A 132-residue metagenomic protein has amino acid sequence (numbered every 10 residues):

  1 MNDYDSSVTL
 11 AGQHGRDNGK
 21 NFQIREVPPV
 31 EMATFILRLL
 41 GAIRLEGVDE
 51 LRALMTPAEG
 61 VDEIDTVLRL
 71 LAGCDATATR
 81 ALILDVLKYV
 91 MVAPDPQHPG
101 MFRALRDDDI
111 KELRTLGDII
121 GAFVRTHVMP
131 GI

Functional and structural regions predicted by a protein language model:
M1-G15: Short acidic, Pro/Gly- and aromatic-enriched capping/linker segments at domain boundaries
S6-L10, I24, V86, F123: Generic structural hydrophobic/aromatic packing signal, biased to beta-strands
R16-K20: Short acidic/polar mixed-charge low-complexity motifs
N21, R25-P28: Short, proline-centered helix/strand-breaking motifs
P28-I132: Short, surface-exposed, charged amphipathic helix/loop patches that serve as local interaction elements
